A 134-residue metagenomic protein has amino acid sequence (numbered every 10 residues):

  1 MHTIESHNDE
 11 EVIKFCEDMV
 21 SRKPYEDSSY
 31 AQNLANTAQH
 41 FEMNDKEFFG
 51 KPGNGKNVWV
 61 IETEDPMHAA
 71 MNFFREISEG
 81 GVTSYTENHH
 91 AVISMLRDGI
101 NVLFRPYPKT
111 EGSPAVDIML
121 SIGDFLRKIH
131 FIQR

Functional and structural regions predicted by a protein language model:
H2-R134: Catalytic toxin/effector domains delivered as secreted proteins or via bacterial secretion systems
